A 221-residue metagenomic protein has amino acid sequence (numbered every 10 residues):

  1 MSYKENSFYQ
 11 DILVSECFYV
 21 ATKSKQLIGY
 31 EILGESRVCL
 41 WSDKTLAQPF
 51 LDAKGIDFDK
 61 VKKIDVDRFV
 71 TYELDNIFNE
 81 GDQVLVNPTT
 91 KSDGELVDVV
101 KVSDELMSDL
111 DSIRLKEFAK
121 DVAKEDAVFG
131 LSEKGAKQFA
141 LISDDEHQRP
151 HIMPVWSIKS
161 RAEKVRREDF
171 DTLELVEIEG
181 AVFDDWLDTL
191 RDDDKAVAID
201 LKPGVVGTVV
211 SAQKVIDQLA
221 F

Functional and structural regions predicted by a protein language model:
M1-F221: Conserved NAD+-utilizing ADP-ribose enzyme module
